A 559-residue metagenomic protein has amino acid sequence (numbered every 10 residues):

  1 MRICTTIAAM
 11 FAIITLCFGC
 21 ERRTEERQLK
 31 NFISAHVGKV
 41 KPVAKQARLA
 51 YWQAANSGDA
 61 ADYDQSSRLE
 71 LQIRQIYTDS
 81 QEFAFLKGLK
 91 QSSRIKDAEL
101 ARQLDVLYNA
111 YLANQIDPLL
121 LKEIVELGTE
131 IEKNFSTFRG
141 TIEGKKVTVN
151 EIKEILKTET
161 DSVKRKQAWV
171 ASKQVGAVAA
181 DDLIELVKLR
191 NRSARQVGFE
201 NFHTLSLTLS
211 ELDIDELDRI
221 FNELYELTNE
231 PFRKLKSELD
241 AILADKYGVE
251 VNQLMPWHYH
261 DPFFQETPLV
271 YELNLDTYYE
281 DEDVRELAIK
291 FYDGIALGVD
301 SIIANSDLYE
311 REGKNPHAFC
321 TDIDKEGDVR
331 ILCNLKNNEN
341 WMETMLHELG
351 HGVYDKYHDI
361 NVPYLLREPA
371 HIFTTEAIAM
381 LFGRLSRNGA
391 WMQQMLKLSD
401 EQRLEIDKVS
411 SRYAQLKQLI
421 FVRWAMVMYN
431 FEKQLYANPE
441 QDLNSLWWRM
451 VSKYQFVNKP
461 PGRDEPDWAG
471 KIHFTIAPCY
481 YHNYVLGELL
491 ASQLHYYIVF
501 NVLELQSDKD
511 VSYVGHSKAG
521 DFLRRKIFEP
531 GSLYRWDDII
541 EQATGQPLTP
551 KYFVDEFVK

Functional and structural regions predicted by a protein language model:
M1-I7: Bacterial N-terminal signal peptides that target proteins for export
L16-G19: C-terminal motif of bacterial Sec signal peptides marking the signal peptidase cleavage site
E21-L29, A61, V106, E211 (+7 more regions): C-terminal, non-catalytic "cap/extension" segments appended to globular domains
R22-E185, C479, V554: N-terminal helix-rich structural modules
G144-E151, T158, I184-L332, D400-S411 (+2 more regions): Active-site-proximal, well-structured secondary-structure segments within enzyme catalytic domains
V163-K166, V170, V284, E312-N338 (+2 more regions): Active-site scaffold of zinc-dependent metalloenzymes
H203, N334, D355-L381: Post-HEXXH active-site segment of zinc metalloproteases
F221-P231, P369-I406, L494: Post-HExxH zinc-binding segment in Zn-dependent metallohydrolases
